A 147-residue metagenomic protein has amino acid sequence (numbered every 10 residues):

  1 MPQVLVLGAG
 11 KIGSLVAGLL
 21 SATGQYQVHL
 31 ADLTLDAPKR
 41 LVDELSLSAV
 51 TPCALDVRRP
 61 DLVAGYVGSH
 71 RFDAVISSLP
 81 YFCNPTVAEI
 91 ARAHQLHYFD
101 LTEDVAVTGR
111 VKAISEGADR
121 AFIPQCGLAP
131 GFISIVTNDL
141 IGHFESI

Functional and structural regions predicted by a protein language model:
V4-G8: Conserved N-terminal Rossmann-fold NAD(P)-binding element of oxidoreductases
I12-G13: Hydrophobic/small residue at the entry helix of a nucleotide-binding pocket
T34-A37: Helix N-cap at the beta1-alpha1 junction of Rossmann-like dinucleotide-binding domains, i.e., the first residues
L45-R59: Rossmann-fold cofactor-recognition segment
V57, A74-P85, Q95, L101-A106: N-terminal glycine-rich "phosphate-gripper" loop used for MgATP/nucleotide binding and carboxylate activation
V57-R71: Conserved Rossmann-fold cofactor-binding substructure of NAD(P)-dependent oxidoreductases
L101-P124: Rossmann-fold NAD(P)-binding glycine/threonine-rich loop
R120-I147: Rossmann-like dinucleotide-binding core of oxidoreductases
